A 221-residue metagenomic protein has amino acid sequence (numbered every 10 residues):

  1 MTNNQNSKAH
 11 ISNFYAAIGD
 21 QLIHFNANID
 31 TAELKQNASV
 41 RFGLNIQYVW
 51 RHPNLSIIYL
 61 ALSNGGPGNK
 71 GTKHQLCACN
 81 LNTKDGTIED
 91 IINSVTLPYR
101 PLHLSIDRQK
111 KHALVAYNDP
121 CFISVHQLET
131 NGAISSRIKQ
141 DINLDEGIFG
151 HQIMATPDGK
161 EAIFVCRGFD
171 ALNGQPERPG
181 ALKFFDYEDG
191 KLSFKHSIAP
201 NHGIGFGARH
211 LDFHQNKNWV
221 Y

Functional and structural regions predicted by a protein language model:
K8-H10, H52-L55, I106-K110, P157-G159 (+1 more regions): Residue-level detector of Asp-centered blade-edge/turn motifs that repeat once per structural unit in beta-propeller
A16-I18, P67-H74, A116-C121, A171-G180: Short, solvent-exposed loop/turn segments at conserved positions within beta-propeller repeat blades
F25-A32, C79-G86, V125-I134, F185-L192: Short loop/turn segments immediately following beta-strands, especially the blade-tip and inter-blade linker loops
K35-R41, D90-V95, R137-L144, F194-N201: A short beta-strand motif characteristic of beta-propeller blades
Q36-K110: Blade-loop segments of beta-propeller domains
N45-Q47, R100-L102, F149, R178 (+1 more regions): Beta-rich catalytic cores
I88-P157: Asp-box/WD-like beta-propeller blade repeats and closely related beta-sheet repeat scaffolds
